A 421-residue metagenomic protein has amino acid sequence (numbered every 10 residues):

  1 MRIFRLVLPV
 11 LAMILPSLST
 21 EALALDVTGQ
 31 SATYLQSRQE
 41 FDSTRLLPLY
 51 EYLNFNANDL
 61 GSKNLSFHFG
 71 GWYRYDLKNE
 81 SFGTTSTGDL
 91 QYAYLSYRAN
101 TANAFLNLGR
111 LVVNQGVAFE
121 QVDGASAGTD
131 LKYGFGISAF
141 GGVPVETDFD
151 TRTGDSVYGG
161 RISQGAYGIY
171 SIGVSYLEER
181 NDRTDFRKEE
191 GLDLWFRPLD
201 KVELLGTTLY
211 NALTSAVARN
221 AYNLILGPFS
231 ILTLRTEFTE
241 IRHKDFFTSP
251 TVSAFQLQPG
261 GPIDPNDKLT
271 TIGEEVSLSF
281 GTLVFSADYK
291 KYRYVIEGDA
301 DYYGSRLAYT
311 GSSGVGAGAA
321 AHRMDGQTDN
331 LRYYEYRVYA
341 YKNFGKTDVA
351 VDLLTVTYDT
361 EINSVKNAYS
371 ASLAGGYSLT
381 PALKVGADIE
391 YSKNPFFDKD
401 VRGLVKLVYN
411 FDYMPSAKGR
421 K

Functional and structural regions predicted by a protein language model:
M1-L8: Bacterial N-terminal signal peptides that target proteins for export
L8-S17: Bacterial N-terminal signal peptides
L23-K421: Gram-negative and organellar
